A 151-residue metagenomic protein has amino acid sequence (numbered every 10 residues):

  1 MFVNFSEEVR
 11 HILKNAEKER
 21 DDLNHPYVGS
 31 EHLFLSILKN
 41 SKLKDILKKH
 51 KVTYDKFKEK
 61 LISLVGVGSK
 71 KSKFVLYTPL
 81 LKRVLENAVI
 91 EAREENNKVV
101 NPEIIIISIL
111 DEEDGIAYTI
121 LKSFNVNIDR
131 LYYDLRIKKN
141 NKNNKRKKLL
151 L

Functional and structural regions predicted by a protein language model:
M1-L151: Histone-fold recognition with a strong bias for associated Lys/Arg-rich disordered tails
